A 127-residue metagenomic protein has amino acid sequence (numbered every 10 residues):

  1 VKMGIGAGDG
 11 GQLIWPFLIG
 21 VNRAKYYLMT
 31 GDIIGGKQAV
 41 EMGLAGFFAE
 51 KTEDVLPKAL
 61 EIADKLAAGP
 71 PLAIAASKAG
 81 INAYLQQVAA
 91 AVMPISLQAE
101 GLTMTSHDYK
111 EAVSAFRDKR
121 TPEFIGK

Functional and structural regions predicted by a protein language model:
V1-L28, M42, K58, I62: CoA-thioester-processing core
G11-I14, R23, A76, S96-A99 (+1 more regions): Hydrophobic alpha-helical segments typical of transmembrane helices and their membrane-interface/capping positions
W15, A39, S77, F116: Terminal peptide-recognition signature
D32-Q38: Acidic, divalent-metal-coordinating active-site segment for phosphoryl/phosphodiester hydrolysis, typified by short
A45-P94, G101, T105-H107, F124-K127: C-terminal long alpha-helix characteristic of the crotonase
D108-Y109, A115: Interdomain hinge/lid region at the active-site interface of Rossmann-like NAD(P)-dependent oxidoreductases
S114-K127: Terminal low-complexity tails and localization/encapsulation signals of metabolic enzymes
